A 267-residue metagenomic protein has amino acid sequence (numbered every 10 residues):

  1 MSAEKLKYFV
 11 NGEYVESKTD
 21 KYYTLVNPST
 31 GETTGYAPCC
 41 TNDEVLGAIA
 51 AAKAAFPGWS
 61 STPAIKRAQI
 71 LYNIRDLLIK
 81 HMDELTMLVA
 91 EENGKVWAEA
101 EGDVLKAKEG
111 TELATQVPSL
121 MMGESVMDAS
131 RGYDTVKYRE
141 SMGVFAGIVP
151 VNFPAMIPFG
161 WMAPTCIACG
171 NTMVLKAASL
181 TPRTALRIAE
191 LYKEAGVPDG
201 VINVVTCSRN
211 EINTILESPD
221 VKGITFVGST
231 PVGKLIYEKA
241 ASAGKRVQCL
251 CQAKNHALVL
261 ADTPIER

Functional and structural regions predicted by a protein language model:
M1-Y36, Q69, N73, G123-V149 (+1 more regions): Terminal low-complexity tails and localization/encapsulation signals of metabolic enzymes
V10, T24, A37-G47, G196-V201 (+1 more regions): Histidine- and aromatic-rich ligand-binding microenvironments
K21, G35-P38, P57, R75 (+5 more regions): Short, flexible active-site loop motifs that bind/organize anionic cofactors or intermediates
T24, Y36, L88, E99 (+3 more regions): Conserved beta-strand positions that form and line the central face of beta-propeller blades
E32, A55-F56, V96, V151-N152 (+1 more regions): A short, flexible beta-alpha/helix-coil linker loop
T34-M121: Glycine-rich loop-to-alpha-helix module at the N-terminal edge of alpha/beta enzyme cores
I79, G123-R267: Rossmann-like NAD(P) dinucleotide-binding subdomain of oxidoreductase/dehydrogenase enzymes
